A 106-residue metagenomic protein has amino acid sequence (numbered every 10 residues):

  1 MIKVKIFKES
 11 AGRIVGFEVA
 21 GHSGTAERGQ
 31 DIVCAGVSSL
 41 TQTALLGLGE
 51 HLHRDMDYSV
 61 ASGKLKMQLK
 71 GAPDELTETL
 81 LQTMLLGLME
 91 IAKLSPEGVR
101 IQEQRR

Functional and structural regions predicted by a protein language model:
M1-I32, S39-Q42, L46-R106: N-terminal intrinsically disordered, cationic/polar leader segments that include organellar targeting peptides
